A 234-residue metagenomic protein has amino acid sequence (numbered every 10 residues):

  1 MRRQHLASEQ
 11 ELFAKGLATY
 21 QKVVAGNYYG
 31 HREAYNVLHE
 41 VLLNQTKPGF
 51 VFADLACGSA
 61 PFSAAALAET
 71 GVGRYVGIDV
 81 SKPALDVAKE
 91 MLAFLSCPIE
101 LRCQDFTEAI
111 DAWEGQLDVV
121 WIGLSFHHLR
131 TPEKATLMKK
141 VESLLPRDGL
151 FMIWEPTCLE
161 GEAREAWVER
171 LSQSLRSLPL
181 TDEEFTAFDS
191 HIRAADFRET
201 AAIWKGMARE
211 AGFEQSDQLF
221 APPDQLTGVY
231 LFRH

Functional and structural regions predicted by a protein language model:
M1-T46: Conserved class I S-adenosyl-L-methionine
A53, A60-E108: Class I SAM-dependent methyltransferase SAM/SAH-binding core
E108-E114: Short conserved loop adjoining the S-adenosyl-L-methionine
W121: A conserved beta-strand element that flanks and buttresses the S-adenosyl-L-methionine
L124-S125: Short catalytic micro-motifs in class I SAM-dependent methyltransferases
A135-R147: A short glycine-rich, Lys/Arg-flanked "PGG" loop and its adjoining helix->strand segment in the class I
W154-R209: C-terminal alpha-helical "lid/dimerization" subdomain adjacent to the S-adenosyl-L-methionine
A211-E214, L219-H234: Core SAM-dependent methyltransferase catalytic element
